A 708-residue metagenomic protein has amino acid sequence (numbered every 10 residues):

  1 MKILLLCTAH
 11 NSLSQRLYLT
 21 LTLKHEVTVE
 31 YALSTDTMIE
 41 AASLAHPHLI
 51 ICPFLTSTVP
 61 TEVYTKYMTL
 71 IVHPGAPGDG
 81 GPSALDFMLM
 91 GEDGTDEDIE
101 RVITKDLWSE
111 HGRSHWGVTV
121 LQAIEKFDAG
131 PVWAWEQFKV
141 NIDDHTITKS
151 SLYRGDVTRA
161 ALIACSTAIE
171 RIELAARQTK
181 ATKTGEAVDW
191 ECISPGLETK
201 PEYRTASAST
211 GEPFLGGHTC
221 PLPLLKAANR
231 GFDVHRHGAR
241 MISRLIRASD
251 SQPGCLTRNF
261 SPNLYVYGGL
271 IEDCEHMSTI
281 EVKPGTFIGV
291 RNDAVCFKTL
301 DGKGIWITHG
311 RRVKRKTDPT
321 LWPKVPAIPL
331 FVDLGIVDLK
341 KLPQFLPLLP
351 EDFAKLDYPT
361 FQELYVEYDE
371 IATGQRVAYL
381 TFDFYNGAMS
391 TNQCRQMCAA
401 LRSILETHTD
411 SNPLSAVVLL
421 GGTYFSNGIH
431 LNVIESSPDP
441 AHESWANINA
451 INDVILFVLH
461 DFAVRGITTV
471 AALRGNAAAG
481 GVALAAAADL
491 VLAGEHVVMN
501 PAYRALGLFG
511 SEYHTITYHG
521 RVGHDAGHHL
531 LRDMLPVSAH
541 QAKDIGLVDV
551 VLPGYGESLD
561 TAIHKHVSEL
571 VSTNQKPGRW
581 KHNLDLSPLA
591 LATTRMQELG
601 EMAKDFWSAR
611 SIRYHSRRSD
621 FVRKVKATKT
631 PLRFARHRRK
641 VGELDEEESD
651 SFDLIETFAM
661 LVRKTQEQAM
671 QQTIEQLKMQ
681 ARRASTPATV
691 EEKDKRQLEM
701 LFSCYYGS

Functional and structural regions predicted by a protein language model:
M1-A9, C192, P201-C220, L225-Q362 (+2 more regions): An anion-binding loop in the catalytic cleft
K2-L4, L55-H218: Donor/substrate-binding cores of folate-linked one-carbon enzymes
H25-T37: A short beta-strand-loop structural module common to alpha/beta enzyme folds
T320, K324-V418: Conserved CoA-thioester-binding segment of acyl-CoA-metabolizing enzymes
Q375-V377, C394-H442, D453-V470, H496-V498 (+1 more regions): A structural preference for short, pocket-lining loop segments at secondary-structure junctions
D461-I467, A472-N476, A487-V498, A502-P577: Crotonase-fold acyl-CoA enzyme core
V548-R613: C-terminal long alpha-helix characteristic of the crotonase
L661-S708: Fungal intrinsically disordered, low-complexity serine/threonine- and proline-rich regulatory regions
